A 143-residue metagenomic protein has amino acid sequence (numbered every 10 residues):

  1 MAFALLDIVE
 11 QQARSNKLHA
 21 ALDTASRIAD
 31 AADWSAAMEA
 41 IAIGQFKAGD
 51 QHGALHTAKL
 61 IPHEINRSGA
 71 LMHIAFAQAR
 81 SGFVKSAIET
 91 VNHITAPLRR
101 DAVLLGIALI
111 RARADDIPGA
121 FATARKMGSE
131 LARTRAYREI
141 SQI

Functional and structural regions predicted by a protein language model:
M1-I143: Non-catalytic tandem-repeat scaffold regions and their flanking low-complexity/translocation tails
